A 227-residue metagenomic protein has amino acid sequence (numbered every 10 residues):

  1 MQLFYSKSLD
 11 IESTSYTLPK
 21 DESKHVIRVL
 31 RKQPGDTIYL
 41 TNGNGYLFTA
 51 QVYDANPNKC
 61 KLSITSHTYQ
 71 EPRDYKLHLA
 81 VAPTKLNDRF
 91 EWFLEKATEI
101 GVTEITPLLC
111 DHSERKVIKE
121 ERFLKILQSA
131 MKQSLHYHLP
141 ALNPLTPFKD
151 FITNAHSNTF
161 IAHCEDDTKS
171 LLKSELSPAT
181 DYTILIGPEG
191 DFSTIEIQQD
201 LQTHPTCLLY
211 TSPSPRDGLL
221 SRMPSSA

Functional and structural regions predicted by a protein language model:
M1-Q70, E121: N-terminal positively charged helical leader segments and presequences
T14, P34-D36, Y46-F48, N58-C60 (+5 more regions): A generic structural signal for short beta-strands and their flanking turns/coil linkers
Q70-I161: RNA substrate-binding interface of SAM-dependent RNA methyltransferases
I161-I197: Active-site/ligand-binding-proximal alpha/beta "capping" segment
S193, Q198-L209: Catalytic cores of soluble, metal-dependent hydrolases
Y210-D217: Conserved small/polar residues in nucleotide/adenosyl-binding loops
M223-A227: Hydrophobic alpha-helical segments, chiefly the membrane-spanning helices and signal/signal-anchor peptides
